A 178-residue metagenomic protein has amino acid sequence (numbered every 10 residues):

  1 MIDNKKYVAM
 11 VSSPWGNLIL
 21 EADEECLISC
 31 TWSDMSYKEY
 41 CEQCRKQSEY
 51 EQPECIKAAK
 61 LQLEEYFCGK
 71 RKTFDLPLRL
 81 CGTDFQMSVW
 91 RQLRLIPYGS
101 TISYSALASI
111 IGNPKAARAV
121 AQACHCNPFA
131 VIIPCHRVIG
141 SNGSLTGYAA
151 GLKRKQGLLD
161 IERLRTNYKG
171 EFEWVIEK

Functional and structural regions predicted by a protein language model:
M1-K115, I161-K178: Basic nucleic-acid-binding alpha-helical/helix-turn surface characteristic of O6-alkylguanine DNA
K115-G157, T166: Short glycine/serine-rich loop segments
